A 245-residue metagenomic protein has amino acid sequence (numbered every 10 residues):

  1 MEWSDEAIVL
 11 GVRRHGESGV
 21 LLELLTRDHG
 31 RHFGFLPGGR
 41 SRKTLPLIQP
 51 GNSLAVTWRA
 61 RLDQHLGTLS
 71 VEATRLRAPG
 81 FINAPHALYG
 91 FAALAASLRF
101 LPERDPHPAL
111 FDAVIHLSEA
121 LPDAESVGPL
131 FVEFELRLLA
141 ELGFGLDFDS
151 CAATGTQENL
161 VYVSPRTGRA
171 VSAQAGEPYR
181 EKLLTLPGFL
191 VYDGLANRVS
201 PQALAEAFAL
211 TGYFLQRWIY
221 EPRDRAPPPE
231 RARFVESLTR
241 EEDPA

Functional and structural regions predicted by a protein language model:
M1-L21, L25-A245: Non-catalytic alpha-helical scaffolds and adjoining flexible linkers that form interface surfaces for assembly
